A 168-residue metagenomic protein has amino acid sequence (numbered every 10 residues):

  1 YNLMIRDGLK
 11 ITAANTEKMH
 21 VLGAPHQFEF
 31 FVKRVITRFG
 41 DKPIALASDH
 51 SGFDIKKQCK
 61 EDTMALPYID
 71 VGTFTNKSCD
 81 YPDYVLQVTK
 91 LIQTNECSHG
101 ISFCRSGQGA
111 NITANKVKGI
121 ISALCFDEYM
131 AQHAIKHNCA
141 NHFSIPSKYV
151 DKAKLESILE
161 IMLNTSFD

Functional and structural regions predicted by a protein language model:
Y1-G40: Conserved alpha/beta core of the MobA/IspD/sugar-nucleotide pyrophosphorylase nucleotidyltransferase superfamily
M4-G8, R38, D62, L66 (+4 more regions): Change "in soluble alpha/beta enzymes" to "in soluble alpha/beta proteins
I11-T12, P43, S98-S102, I121-A123 (+1 more regions): Structural motif
A45-D54, E128-D168: C-terminal binding/interaction regions
D54-M64: Short, solvent-exposed amphipathic alpha-helices that sit in or adjacent to ligand/effector-binding or catalytic
P67-C79: A short beta-strand-loop structural module common to alpha/beta enzyme folds
K77-Q87: Structural motif
V88-L124: Helix-adjacent hinge/juxtasegments
